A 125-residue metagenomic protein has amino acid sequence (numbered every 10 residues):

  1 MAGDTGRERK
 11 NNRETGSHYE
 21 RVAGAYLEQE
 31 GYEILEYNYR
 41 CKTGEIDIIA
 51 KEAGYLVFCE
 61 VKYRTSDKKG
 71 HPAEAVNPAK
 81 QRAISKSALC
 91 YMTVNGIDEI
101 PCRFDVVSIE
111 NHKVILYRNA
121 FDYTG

Functional and structural regions predicted by a protein language model:
M1-A2, K86, I97: Surface-exposed interaction regions that form or flank ligand-binding interfaces
M1-Y37: Acidic-basic catalytic patches of nuclease active cores, encompassing PD-(D/E)XK and other metal-cofactor nuclease
Q29, K86-S87: Generic recognition of well-ordered alpha-helical segments within structured catalytic/regulatory domains
Q29, Y39, K51-E52, I97-D98 (+1 more regions): Positively charged, solvent-exposed patches that mediate nucleic-acid binding
C41-G44: Short acidic/glycine-enriched loop/turn segments that link adjacent beta-strands
I46-K68, I84: Conserved catalytic cores of phosphodiester-cleaving nucleases, focusing on short active-site segments
T65-S85, V94: Mg2+/Mn2+-dependent nuclease catalytic core
V94-G125: Domain-level recognition of nuclease-like catalytic cores that cleave nucleotide substrates
